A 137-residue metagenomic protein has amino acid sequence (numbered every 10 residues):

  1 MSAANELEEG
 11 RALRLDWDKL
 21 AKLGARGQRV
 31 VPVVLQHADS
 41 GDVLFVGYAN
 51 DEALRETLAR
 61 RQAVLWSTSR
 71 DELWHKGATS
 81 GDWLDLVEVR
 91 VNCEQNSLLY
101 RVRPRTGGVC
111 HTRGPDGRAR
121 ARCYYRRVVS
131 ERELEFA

Functional and structural regions predicted by a protein language model:
S2-V30, H37-L44, A49-A137: C-terminal binding/interaction regions
